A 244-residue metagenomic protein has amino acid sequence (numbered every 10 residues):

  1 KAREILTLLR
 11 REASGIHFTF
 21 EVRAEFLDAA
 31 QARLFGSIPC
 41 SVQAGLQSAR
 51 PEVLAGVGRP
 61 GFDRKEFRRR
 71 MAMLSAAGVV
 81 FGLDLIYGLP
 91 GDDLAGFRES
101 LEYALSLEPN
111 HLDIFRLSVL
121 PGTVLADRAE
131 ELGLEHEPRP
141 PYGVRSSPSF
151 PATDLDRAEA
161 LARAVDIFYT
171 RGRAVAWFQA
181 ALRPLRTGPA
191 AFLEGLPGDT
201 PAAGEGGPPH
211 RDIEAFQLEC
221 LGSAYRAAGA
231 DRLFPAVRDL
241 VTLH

Functional and structural regions predicted by a protein language model:
K1, E52-V57, Y87-A95, N110-L161 (+1 more regions): Flexible glycine/acidic-rich beta-alpha junction loops that bind and position SAM and/or redox cofactors in anaerobic
K1-D92, H111: Conserved SAM/AdoMet-binding glycine-rich loop
R11, A76, S106, A164-I167: A generic structural signal for well-ordered alpha-helical segments enriched in polar/charged residues
I16-A24, A49-L54, A76-V79, H111-G122 (+2 more regions): Short, surface-exposed, charge-dense and proline/glycine-enriched linear segments
A30-I38, E66-M73, D92, L125-E135 (+2 more regions): Short secondary-structure transition/capping segments
L101-H111: Basic phosphate/pyrophosphate-binding loop/patch that engages nucleotide-derived ligands
L155, A160-H244: Radical SAM enzyme core and accessory elements
